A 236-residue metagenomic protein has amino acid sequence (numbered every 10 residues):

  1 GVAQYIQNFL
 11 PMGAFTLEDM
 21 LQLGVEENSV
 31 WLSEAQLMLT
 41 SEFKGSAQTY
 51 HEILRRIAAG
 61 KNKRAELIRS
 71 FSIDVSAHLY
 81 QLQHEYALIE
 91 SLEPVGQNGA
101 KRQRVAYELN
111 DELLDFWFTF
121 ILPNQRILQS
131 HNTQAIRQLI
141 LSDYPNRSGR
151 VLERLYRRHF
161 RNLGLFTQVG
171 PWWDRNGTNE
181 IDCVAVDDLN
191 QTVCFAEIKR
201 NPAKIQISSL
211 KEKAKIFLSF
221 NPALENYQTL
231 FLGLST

Functional and structural regions predicted by a protein language model:
G1-T40: Amphipathic alpha-helical "lid/sensor" segments that cap RecA-like P-loop NTPase cores
A35-S46, E66: Short amphipathic alpha-helical boundary/capping segments
A47-A58, R157: Hydrophobic residues on short alpha-helical segments
I57-S70: Short acidic, hydrophobic short linear motifs in intrinsically disordered regions
K63, L88-S91, K101, L109: Short secondary-structure boundary elements
R69-A87: Short amphipathic alpha-helical interaction segments
Q83-Q97: A short, conserved structural fragment
Q103-T236: A cross-kingdom feature that marks ATP-driven nucleic-acid transaction machinery
